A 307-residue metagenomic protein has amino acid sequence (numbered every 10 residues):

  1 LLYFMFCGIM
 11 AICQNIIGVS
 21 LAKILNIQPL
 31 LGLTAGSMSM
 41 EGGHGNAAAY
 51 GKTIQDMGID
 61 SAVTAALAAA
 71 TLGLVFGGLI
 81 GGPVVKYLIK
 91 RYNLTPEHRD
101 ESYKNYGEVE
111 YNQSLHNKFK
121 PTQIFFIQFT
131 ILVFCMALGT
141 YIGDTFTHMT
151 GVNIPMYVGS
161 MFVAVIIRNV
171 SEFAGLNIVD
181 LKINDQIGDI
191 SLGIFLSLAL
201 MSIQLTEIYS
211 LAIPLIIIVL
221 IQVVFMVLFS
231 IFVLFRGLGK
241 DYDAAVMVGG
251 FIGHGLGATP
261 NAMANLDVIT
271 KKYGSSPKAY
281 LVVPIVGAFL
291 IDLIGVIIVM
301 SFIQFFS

Functional and structural regions predicted by a protein language model:
L1, M161-S171, D185-Y209: Hydrophobic transmembrane alpha-helices of secondary-active transporters and Na+-translocating membrane complexes
L1-S20, Q186, M201-I231: Entry/N-cap segments of selected transmembrane alpha helices and their immediately preceding amphipathic helices
I9, L21-S61, L72, V84 (+2 more regions): Alpha-helical membrane segments and immediately flanking helix-loop junctions that form or couple to the substrate/ion
L30-S37, G151-V163, I187-G188, I213-Q222 (+2 more regions): Structural signature of hydrophobic alpha-helical transmembrane segments
A66-P83, N153-S160, I218-F225, V246 (+1 more regions): Alpha-helical transmembrane segments
K86-F126, E172-L176: Intrinsically disordered, low-complexity non-transmembrane regions of multi-pass membrane transporters
E110-N117, F126-I183: Structural signature of multi-pass alpha-helical membrane transport proteins
M136-G151, R168-I178, L198-A212, K240 (+1 more regions): Transmembrane helix-loop junctions in multi-pass membrane proteins
